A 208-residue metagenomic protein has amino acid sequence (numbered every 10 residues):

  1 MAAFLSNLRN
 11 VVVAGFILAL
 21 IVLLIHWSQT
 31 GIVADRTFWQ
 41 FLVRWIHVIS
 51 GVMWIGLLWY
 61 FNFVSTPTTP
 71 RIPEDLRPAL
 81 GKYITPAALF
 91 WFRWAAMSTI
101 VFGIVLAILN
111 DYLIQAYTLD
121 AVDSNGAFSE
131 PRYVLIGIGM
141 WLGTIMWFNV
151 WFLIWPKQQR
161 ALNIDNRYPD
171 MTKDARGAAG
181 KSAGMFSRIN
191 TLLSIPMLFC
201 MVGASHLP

Functional and structural regions predicted by a protein language model:
M1-P208: Polytopic transmembrane helical bundles with strong interfacial aromatic enrichment
